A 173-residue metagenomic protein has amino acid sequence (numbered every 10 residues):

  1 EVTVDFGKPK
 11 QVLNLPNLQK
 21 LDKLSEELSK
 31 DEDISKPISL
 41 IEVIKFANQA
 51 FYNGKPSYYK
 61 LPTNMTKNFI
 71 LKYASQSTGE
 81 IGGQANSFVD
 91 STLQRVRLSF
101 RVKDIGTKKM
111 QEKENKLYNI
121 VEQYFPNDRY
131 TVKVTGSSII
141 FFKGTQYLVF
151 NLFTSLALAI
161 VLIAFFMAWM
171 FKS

Functional and structural regions predicted by a protein language model:
E1-K172: Extracytoplasmic
